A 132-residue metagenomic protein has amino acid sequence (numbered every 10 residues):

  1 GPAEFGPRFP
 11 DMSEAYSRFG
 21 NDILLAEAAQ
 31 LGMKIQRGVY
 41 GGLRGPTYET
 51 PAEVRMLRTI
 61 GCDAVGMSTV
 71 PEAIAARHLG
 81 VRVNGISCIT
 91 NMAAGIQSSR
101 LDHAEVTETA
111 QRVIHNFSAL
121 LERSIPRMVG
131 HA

Functional and structural regions predicted by a protein language model:
G1-M92, A104-A132: Glycine-rich phosphate- or other oxyanion-binding loops that anchor nucleotides, phosphorylated ligands
